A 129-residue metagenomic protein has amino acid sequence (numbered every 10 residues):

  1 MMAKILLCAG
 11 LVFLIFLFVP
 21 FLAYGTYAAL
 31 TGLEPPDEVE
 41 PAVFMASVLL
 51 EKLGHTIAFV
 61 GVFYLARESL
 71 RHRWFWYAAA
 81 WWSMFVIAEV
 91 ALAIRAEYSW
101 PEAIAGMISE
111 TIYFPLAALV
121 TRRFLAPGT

Functional and structural regions predicted by a protein language model:
M1-T129: Juxtamembrane/disordered regions of integral membrane proteins
